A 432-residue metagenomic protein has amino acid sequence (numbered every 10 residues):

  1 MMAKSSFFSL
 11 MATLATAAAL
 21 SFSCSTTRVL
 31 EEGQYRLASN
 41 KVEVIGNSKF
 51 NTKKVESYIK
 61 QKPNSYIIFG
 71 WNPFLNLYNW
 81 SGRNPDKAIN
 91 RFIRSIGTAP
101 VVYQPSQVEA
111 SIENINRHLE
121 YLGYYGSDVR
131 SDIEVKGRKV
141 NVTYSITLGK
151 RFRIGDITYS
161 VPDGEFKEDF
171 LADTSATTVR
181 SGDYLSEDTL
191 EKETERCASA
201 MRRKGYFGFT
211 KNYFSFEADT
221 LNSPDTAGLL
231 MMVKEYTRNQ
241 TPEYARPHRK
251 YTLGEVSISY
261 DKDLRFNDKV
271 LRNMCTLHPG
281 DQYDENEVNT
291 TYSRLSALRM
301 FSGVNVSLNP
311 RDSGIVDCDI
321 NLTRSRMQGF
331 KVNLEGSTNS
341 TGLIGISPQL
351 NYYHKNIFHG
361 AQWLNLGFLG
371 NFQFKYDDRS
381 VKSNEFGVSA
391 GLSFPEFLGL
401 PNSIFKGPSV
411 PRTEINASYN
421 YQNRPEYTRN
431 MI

Functional and structural regions predicted by a protein language model:
M2-M11: Bacterial N-terminal signal peptides that target proteins for export
A3, S25-T338, L369, F374: Periplasmic polypeptide-binding modules associated with outer-membrane biogenesis and secretion
L10-T13, N267: N-terminal alpha-helical segment
S21-S23: C-terminal motif of bacterial Sec signal peptides marking the signal peptidase cleavage site
D169, D284-I432: Gram-negative/organellar outer-membrane beta-barrel architecture
